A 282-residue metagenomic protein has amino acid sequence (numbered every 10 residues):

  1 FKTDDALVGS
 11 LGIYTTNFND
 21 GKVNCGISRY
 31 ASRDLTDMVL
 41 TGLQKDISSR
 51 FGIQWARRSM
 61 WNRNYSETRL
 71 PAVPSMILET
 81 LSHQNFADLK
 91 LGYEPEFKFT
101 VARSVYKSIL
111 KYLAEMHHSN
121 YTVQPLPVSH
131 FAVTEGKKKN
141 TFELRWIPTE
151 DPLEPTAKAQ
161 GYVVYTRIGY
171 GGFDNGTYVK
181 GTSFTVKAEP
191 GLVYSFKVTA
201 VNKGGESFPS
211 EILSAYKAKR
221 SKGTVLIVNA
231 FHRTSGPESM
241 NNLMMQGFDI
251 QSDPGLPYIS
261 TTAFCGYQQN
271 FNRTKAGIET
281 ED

Functional and structural regions predicted by a protein language model:
F1-T36, W61-Q84: Active-site microenvironments of hydrolase-like enzyme catalytic domains
Y30-N64: Active-site-adjacent substrate-binding region of metalloamidase/peptidase-like peptide-processing proteins
F51-S119: Active-site-adjacent mobile loop/cap segments within catalytic or ligand-binding domains
K111-T156, P190, G204-G223: Pro/Thr/Ser/Gly-rich low-complexity, intrinsically disordered linker/stalk tracts
L144, Q160-V164: Short beta-strand elements bearing conserved aromatic residues within extracellular beta-rich modules
D174-G181: Short beta-strand segments within Ig-like beta-sandwich modules, predominantly Fibronectin type-III
T185-S207: Beta-strand-rich modules
S214-D282: Aromatic-Pro/Gly-enriched surface loop or interdomain linker that acts as a lid/target-recognition segment
